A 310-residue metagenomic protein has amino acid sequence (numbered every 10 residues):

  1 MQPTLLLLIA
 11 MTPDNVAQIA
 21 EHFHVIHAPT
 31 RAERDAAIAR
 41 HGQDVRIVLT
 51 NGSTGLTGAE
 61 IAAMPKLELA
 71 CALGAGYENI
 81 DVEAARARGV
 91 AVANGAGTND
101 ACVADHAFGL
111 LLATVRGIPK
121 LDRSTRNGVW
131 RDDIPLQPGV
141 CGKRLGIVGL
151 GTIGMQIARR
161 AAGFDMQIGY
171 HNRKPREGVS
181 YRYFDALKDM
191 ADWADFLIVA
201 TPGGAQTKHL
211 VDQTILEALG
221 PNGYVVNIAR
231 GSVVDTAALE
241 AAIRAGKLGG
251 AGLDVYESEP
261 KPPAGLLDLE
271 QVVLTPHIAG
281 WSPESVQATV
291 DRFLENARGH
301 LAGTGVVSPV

Functional and structural regions predicted by a protein language model:
M1-A93, D212-E217: An N-terminal-biased, well-structured beta-alpha scaffold segment characteristic of Rossmann-like dinucleotide-binding
Q2, R86, A93-D105, E259-V310: C-terminal helix-to-coil terminal segments
E21-A28, G89-V90, V179-L187, L269-V273: Active-site regions of enzymes building and remodeling cell-envelope glycoconjugates
A28-P29, L73-G74, V90-A101, N172 (+2 more regions): Short beta->alpha connector loops at strand-helix junctions that form conserved, small/polar/Pro-enriched
R46-I47, L69, F196, Y224 (+2 more regions): Short, Asp-centered acidic motifs that coordinate Mg2+ and/or phosphate in catalytic or ligand-binding sites
L56-G58, R173-G265: Rossmann-like adenosine-cofactor binding region
R88, G95-R144, Q156-R159, G163 (+1 more regions): Phosphate-binding beta-alpha-beta segment of Rossmann-like dinucleotide-binding domains, i.e., the NAD(P)
L150-G151: Glycine-rich Rossmann-fold phosphate-binding loop(s) that bind the pyrophosphate of adenine dinucleotide cofactors
